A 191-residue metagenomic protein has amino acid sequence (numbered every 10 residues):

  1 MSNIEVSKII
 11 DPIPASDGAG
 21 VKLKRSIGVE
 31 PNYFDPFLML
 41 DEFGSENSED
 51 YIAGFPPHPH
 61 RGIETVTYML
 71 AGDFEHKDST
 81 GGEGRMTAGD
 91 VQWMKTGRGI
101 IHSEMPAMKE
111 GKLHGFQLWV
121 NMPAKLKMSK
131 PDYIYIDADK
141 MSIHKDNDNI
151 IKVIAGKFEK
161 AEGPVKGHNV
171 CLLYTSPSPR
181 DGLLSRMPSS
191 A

Functional and structural regions predicted by a protein language model:
M1-F55, K109-K112, M122-V170: A short, N-terminal "cap"/entry segment at the start of jelly-roll beta-barrel domains of the cupin/DSBH fold
S45, G72-H76, V91-Q92, S176: Short beta-strand segments in beta-sandwich/barrel cores
P56-H60, E64-Y68, G84, S176 (+1 more regions): His/acidic/aromatic-lined binding-pocket segments of jelly-roll/cupin-type domains and related regulatory beta-sandwich
T67-T87: A short beta-strand-loop-beta hairpin characteristic of the jelly-roll/cupin
H76-D78, M94, I101-E110, R186: Short beta-strand His + acidic residue motifs that chelate non-heme Fe in jelly-roll/DSBH and cupin folds
M86-I100: Conserved metal-binding segment of the jelly-roll/cupin
Y174-D181: Conserved small/polar residues in nucleotide/adenosyl-binding loops
S185-A191: Hydrophobic alpha-helical segments, chiefly the membrane-spanning helices and signal/signal-anchor peptides
